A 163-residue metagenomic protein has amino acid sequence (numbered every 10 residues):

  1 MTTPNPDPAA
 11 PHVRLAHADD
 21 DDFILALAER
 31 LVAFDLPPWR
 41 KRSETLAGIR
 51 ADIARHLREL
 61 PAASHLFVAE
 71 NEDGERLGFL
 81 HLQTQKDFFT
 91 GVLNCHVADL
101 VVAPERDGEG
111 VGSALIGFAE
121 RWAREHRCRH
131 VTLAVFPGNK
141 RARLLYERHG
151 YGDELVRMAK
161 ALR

Functional and structural regions predicted by a protein language model:
H12-A26, P37: A short beta-loop-alpha structural element at the N-terminal edge of CoA-dependent acyl/N-acetyltransferase catalytic
V32-R55: Conserved GNAT-fold acetyl-CoA-binding loop/helix
A54-V68, H96: A short helix-loop-beta-strand connector motif used in the catalytic cores of GNAT acetyltransferases and, in some
V68, E75-T84, H96, V101: Conserved beta-strand in the GNAT
E75, K86-V97, D107, E154: A conserved beta-turn-beta hairpin within the catalytic core of GNAT-like acetyltransferases that forms part
D99-V102, G108-R121, E125, L144 (+1 more regions): Conserved acetyl-CoA-binding loop-helix of GNAT-fold acetyltransferases
D107, T132-A142, A159-R163: Conserved beta-strand-loop-alpha-helix junction that forms the acyl-donor binding cleft
C128, P137, Y146-V156: Conserved acetyl-CoA-binding loop of GNAT-fold acetyltransferases
